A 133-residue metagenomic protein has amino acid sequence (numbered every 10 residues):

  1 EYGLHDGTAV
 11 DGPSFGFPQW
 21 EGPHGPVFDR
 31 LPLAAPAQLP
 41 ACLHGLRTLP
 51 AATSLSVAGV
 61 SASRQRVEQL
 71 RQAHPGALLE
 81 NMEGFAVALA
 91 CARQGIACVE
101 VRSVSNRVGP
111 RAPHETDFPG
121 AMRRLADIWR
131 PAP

Functional and structural regions predicted by a protein language model:
E1-H74: Mid-sequence, gly/pro-rich, charge-dense loop/helix-turn segments that line enzyme active sites
Y2-H5, Q19-G25, G76-N81, S105-R107 (+1 more regions): Glycine-rich loops and low-complexity Gly/Arg-rich segments that provide flexible linkers or classic glycine-based
S14-Q19, R71-G76, V99-V101, D117-M122: Short, low-complexity, polar/charged sequence segments that are solvent-exposed and flexible
P32-P36, R47, E80, G84 (+1 more regions): Generic structural signal for well-ordered, non-membrane alpha-helical segments in soluble metabolic enzymes
H44-T48, A90-I96, P131-A132: A structural motif corresponding to the C-terminal end of an alpha-helix and its immediate exit/capping segment
V57-P110: A C-terminal functional module that forms or caps the active site or interfaces directly with catalytic machinery
C98, S103-P133: Regulatory input/activation interfaces that engage signals or partners
